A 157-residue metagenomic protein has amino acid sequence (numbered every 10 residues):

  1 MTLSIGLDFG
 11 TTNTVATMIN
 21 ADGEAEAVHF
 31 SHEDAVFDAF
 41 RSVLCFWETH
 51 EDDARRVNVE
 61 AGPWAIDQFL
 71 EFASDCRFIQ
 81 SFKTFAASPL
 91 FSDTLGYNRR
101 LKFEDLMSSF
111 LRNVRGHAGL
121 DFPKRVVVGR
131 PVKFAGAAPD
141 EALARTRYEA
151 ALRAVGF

Functional and structural regions predicted by a protein language model:
M1-A25: Gly/Thr-rich phosphate-binding beta-strand-loop-beta motif of the actin/hexokinase/Hsp70
D22, E26-V155: Phosphate-binding loop and its immediate beta->loop->alpha context in nucleotide/phosphate-handling enzymes
